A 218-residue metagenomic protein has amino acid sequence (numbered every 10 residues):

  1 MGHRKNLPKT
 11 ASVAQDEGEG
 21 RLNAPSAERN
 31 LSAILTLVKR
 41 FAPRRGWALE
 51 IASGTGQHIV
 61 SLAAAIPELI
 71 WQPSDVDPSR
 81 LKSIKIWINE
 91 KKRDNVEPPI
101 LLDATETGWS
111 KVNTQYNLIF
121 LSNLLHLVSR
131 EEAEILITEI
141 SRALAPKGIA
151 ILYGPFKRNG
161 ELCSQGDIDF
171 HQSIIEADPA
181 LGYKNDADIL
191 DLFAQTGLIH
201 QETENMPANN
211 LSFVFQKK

Functional and structural regions predicted by a protein language model:
G2-R44: Class I SAM-dependent methyltransferase Rossmann-like catalytic core, especially the SAM/SAH-binding loop
L49, Q57-T107: Class I SAM-dependent methyltransferase SAM/SAH-binding core
A52: Conserved S-adenosyl-L-methionine
S110-L118: A short acidic, Gly/Pro-enriched loop at the edge of an enzyme's catalytic core that lines a small-molecule cofactor
V128-I140: A short, conserved alpha-helix within the catalytic core of class I
K147-F156: Conserved beta-strand signature within the Rossmann-like core of class I S-adenosyl-L-methionine
A180-T196: Short alpha-helix
L198-K218: Core SAM-dependent methyltransferase catalytic element
